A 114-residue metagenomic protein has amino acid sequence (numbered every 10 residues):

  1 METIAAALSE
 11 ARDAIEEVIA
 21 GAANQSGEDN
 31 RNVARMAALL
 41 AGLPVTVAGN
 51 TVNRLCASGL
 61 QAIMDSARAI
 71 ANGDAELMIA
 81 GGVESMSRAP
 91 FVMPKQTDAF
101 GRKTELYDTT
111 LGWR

Functional and structural regions predicted by a protein language model:
E2-A14, G27-V33, A38-R114: Acyl-thioester C-C bond-transforming condensing/cleaving domain
V18-A22: Short glycine-rich or small-residue beta-strand-to-loop segments that form or flank ligand, phosphate, metal/Fe-S
